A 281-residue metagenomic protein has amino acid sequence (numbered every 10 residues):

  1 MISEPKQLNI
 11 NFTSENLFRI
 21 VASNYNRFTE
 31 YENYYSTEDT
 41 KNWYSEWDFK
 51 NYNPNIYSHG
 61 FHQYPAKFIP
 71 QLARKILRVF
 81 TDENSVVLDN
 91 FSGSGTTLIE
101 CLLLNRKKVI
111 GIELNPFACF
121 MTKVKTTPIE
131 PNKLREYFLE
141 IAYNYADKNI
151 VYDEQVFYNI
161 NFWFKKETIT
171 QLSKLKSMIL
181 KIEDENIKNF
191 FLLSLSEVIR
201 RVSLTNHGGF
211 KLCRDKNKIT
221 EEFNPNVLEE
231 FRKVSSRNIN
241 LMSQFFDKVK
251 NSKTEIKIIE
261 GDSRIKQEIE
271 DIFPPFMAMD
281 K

Functional and structural regions predicted by a protein language model:
M1-E83: S-adenosyl-L-methionine
N84-G93: Conserved class I S-adenosyl-L-methionine
S85, D280-K281: Nucleotide donor/acceptor-binding cores
G95-I99: Glycine-rich SAM-binding Motif I of class I
L103-K108: Conserved S-adenosyl-L-methionine
V109-E113: Conserved SAM-binding motif I beta-strand of class I
P116-K181: Conserved phosphoryl-transfer catalytic core
L172, M178-D280: SAM-dependent nucleic-acid methyltransferase catalytic core
